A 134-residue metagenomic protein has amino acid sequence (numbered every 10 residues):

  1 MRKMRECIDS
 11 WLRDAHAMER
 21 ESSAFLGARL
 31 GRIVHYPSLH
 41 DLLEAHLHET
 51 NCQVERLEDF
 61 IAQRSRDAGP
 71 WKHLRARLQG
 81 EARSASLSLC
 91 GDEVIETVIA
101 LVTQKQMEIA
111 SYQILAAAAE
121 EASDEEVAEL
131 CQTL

Functional and structural regions predicted by a protein language model:
M1-L134: Amphipathic alpha-helical hairpins
